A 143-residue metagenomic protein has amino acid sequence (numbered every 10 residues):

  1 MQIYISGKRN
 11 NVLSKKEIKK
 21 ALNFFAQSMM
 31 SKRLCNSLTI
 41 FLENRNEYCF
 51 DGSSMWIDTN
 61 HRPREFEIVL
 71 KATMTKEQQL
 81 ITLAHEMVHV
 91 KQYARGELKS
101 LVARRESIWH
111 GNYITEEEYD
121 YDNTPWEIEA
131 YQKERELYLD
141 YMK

Functional and structural regions predicted by a protein language model:
M1-S14, I40-C49: Hydrophobic or amphipathic, alpha-helical segments that drive membrane association/targeting
L13-N36: Zn2+-dependent metallopeptidase catalytic core
L22-N23, L34-C49, S53, N112: Active-site hotspot residues in diverse enzymes, especially metal/ion-binding acidic/histidine motifs
M29-C35, E97-K99, Y141-K143: Surface-exposed helix-capping loop/turn segments at secondary-structure junctions
R45-Q78, Y93: Active-site scaffold of zinc-dependent metalloenzymes
E77, I81, Y93-E127: Post-HEXXH active-site segment of zinc metalloproteases
A84-Q92: Short active-site segment of divalent metal-dependent hydrolases/proteases that encodes the spacing between
W126-Y138: An active-site-proximal "capping" alpha-helix that borders the catalytic cofactor pocket
